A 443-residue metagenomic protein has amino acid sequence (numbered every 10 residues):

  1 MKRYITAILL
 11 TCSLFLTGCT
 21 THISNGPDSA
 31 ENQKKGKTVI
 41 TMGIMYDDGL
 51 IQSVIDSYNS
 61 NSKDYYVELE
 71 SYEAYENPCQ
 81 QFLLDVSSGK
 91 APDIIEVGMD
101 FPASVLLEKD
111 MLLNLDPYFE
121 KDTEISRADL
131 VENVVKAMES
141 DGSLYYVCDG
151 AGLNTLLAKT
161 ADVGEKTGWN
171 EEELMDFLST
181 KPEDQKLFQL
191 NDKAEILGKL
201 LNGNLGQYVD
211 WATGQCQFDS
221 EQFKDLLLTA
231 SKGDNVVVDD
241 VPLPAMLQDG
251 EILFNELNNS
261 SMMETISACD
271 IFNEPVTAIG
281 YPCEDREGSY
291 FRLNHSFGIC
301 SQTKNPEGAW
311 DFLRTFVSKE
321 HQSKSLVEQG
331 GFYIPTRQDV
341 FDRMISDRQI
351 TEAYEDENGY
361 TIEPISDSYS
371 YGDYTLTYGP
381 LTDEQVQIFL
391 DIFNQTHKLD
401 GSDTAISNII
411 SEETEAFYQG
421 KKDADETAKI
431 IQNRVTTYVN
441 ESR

Functional and structural regions predicted by a protein language model:
K35-D47, Y65-S71, I94: Short, well-ordered beta-strand elements
Y46-Y66, I410: Short, polar/charged alpha-helical segment
D64-D129, M246, L253-F254: Extracytoplasmic "Venus flytrap"/periplasmic binding protein-like
D100-T155, N273-P282: Hinge/lid segment of periplasmic solute-binding proteins
S143-D149, N154, E173-L228, G250-F254: Extracytoplasmic/periplasmic solute-binding protein
A212-P242, I266-S267, T277-P282: Glycine-centered hinge/linker elements that transmit conformational signals in sensory and ligand-binding systems
C269-S346: Extracytoplasmic/periplasmic substrate-recognition and gating elements
Y354-N440: C-terminal capping/gating helix-and-loop segments adjacent to ligand/active sites or protein-protein/ligand interfaces
